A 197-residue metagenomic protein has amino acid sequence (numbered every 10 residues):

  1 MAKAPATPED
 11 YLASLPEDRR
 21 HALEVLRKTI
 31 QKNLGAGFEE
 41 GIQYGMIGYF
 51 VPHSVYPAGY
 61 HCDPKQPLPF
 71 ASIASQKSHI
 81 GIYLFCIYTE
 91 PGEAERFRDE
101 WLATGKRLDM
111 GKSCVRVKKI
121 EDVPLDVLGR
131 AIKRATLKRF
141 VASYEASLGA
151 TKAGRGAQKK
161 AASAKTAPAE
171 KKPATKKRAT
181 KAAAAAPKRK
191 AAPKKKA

Functional and structural regions predicted by a protein language model:
M1-A197: Charge-dense, helix-prone N-terminal extensions
